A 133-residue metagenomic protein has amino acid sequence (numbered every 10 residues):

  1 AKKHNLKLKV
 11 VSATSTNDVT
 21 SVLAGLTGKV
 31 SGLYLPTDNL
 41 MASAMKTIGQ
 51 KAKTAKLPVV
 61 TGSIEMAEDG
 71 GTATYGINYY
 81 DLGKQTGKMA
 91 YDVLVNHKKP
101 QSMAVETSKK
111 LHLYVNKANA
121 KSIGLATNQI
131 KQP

Functional and structural regions predicted by a protein language model:
A1-P133: Short hydrophobic alpha-helices and adjacent helix-cap/hinge residues
